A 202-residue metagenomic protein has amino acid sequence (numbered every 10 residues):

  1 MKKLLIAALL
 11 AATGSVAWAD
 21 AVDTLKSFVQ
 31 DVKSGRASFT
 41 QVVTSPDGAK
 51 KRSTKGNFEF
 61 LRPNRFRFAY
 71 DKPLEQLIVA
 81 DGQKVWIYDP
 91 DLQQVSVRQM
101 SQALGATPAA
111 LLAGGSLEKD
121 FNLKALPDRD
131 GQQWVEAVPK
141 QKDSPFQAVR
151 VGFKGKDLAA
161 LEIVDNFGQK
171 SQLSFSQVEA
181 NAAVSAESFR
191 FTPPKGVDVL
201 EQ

Functional and structural regions predicted by a protein language model:
L4-T13: Sec-dependent N-terminal signal peptides
V16-K51, N64, P193-Q202: N-terminal leader/targeting segments and the immediate start of mature chains
V29, L104-E118: Short, solvent-exposed helix-to-loop capping segments enriched in aromatics
V32-S34, S53-K55, L61-P63, P73 (+6 more regions): Extracytoplasmic
A37-F39, S53-K55, F68, F146 (+1 more regions): Extended beta-sheet lipid-handling architectures
T40-P46, A69-D71, Y88-P90, V138-K140 (+1 more regions): A generic structural motif
N57-A106, S171-Q172: An acidic-aromatic
S96, S116-N122, L126-Q202: Gly/Pro-enriched, hydrophobic low-complexity segments that function as extracytoplasmic propeptides/linkers
